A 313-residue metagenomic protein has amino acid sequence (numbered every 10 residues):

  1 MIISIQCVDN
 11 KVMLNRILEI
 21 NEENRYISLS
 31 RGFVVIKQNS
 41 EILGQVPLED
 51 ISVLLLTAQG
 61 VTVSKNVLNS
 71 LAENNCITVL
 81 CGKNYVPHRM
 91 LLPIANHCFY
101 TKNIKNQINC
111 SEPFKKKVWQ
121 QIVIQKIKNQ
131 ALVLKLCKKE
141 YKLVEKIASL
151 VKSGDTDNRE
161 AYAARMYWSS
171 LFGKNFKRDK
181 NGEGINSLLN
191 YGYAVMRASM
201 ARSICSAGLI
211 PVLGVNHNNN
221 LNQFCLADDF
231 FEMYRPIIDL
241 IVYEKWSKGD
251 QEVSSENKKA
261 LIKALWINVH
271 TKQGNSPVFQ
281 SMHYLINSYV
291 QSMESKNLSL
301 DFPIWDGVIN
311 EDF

Functional and structural regions predicted by a protein language model:
I2-N10, N15-L18, N24-R25, V46 (+2 more regions): Active-site helix-to-loop segments that bind/position phosphate- or nucleotide-bearing substrates and donors across
N21-K65: N-terminal ordered "arm"
V53-L55, T62-C98: N-terminal transmembrane hairpin
